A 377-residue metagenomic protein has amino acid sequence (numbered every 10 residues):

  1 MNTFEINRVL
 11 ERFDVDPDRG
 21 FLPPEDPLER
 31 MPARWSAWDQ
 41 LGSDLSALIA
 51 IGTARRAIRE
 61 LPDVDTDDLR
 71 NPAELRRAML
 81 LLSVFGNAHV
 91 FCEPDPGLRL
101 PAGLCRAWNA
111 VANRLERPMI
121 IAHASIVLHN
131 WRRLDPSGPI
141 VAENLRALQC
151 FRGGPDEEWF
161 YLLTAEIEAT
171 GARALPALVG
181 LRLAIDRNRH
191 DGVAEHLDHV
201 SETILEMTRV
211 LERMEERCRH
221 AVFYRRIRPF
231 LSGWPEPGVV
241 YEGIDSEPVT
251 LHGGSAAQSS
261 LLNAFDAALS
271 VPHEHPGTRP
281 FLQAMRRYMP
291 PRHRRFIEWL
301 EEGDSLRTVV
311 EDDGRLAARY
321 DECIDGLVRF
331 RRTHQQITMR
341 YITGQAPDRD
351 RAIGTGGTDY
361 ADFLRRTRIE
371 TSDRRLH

Functional and structural regions predicted by a protein language model:
M1-H377: Surface-exposed peri-terminal alpha-helical interaction modules
